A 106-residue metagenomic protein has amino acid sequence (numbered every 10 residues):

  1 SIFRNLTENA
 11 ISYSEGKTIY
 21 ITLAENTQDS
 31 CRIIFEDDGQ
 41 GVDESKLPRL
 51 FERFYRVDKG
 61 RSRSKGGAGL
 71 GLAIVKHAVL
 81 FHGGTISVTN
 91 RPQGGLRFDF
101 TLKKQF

Functional and structural regions predicted by a protein language model:
A10-I11: Short helix-loop "hinge" at the ATP-lid/N-box region of the Bergerat-fold HATPase_c
K17, G83-G84: Conserved glycine-rich
T18-D29: Short beta-strand/loop element within the Bergerat-fold HATPase_c
D37: Acidic ATP/Mg2+-coordinating residue in the GHKL
V42-R56, K76: Short conserved segment of the HATPase_c
G71, V75: Short alpha-helical Gxxx[C/S/T] motif in the catalytic ATP-binding
G94-F98: Glycine-rich GHKL/ HATPase_c ATP-binding element in histidine kinases
